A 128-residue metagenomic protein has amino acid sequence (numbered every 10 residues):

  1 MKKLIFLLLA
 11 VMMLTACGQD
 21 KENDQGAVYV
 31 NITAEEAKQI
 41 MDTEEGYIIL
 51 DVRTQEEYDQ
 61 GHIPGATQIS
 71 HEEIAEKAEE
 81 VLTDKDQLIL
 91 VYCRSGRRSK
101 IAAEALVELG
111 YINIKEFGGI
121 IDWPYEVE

Functional and structural regions predicted by a protein language model:
M1-T15: Sec-dependent bacterial lipoprotein signal peptides
L7, D51, Y92: Active-site-adjacent beta-strand anchor residues
C17-A34, I40, E56-Q87, R94-E128: Rhodanese-like catalytic fold shared by cysteine-dependent sulfurtransferases and DSP/PTP-type phosphatases
A37, I49-R53: Short hydrophobic beta-strand that contains or immediately precedes a catalytic carboxylate
